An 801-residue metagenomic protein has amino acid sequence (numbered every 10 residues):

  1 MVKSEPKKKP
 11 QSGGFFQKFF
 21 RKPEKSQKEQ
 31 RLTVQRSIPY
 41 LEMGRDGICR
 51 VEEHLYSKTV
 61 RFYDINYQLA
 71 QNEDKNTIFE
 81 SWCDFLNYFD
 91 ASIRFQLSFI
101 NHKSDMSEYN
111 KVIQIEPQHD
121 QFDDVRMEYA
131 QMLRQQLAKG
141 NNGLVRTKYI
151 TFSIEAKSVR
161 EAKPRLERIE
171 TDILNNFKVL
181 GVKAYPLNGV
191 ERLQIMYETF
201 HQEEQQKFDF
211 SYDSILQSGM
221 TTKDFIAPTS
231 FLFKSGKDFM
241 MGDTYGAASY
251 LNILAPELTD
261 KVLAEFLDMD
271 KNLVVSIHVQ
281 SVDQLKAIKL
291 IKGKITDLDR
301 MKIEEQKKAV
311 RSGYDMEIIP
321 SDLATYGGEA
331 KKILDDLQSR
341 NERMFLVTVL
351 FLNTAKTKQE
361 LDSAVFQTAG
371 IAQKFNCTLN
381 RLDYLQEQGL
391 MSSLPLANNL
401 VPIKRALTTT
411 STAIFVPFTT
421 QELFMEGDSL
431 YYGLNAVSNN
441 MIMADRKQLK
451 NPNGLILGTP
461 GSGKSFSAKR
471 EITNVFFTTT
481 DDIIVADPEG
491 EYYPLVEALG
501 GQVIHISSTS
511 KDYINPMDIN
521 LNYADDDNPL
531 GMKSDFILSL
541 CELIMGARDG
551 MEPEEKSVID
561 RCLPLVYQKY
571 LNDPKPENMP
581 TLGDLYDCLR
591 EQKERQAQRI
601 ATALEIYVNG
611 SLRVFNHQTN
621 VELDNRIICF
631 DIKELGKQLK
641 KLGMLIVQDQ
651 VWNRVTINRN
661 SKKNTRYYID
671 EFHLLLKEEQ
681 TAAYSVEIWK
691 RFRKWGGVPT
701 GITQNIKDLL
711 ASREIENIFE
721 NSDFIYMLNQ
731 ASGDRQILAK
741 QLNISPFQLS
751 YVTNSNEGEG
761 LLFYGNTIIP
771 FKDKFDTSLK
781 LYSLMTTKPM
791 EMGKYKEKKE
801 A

Functional and structural regions predicted by a protein language model:
V2-F418: Extended, folded cores of ATP/NTP-driven motor/assembly subunits in large transport and secretion machines
I65, N72-A91, S98, H102 (+11 more regions): P-loop NTPase motor domains
I456: Hydrophobic anchor at the beta1->P-loop junction of P-loop NTPases
T459: P-loop (Walker A) phosphate-binding loop of NTP-binding proteins
S462-N515: Walker A/P-loop NTP-binding active-site region of P-loop NTPases, recognizing the glycine-rich GxxxxGKT/S
I483-A486, C629, R666, F692 (+2 more regions): Structural recognition of the conserved hydrophobic beta-strand(s) that form the central parallel beta-sheet of P-loop
G500-I504, E714-M727: A short helix-turn-beta junction within AAA+ P-loop NTPase domains corresponding to the substrate/partner-engaging
L742-E797: Conserved P-loop NTPase
